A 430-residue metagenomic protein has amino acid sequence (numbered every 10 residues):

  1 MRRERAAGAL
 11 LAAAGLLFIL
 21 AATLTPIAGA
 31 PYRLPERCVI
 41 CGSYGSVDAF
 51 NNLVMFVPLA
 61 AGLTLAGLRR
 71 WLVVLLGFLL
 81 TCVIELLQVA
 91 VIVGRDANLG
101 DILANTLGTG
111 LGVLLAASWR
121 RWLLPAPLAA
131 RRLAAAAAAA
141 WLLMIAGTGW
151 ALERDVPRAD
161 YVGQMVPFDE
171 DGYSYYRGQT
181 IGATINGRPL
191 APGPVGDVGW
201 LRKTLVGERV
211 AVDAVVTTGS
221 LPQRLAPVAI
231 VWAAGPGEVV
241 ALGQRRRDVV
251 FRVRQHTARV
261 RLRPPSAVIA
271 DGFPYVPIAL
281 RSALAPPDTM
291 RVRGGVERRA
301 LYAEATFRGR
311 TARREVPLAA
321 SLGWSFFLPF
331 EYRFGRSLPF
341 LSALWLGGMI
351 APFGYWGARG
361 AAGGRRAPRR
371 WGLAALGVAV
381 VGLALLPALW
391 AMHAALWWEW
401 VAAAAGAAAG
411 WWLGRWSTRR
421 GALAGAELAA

Functional and structural regions predicted by a protein language model:
M1-L99, T106, G110-A430: Bulky hydrophobic segments
